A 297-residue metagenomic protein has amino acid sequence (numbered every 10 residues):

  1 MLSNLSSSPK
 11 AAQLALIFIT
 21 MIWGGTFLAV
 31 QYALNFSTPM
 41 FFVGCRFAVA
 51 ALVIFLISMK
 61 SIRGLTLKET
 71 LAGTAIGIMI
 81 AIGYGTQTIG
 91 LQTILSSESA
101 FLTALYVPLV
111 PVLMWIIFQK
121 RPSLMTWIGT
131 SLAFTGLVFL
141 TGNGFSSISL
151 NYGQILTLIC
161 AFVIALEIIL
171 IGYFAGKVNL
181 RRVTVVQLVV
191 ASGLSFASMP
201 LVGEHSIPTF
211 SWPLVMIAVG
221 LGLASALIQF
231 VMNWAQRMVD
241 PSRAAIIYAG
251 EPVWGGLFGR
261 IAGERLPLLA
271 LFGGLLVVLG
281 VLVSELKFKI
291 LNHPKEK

Functional and structural regions predicted by a protein language model:
M1-F41, I78, I82, T86 (+3 more regions): Glycine-/small-residue-enriched transmembrane alpha-helix faces in small-molecule transporters and effluxers
L2-L5, L14, R46-F47, G142-N143 (+2 more regions): C-terminal-most transmembrane helix of multi-pass membrane proteins
A11-A15, F41-L56, A75, M125-T135 (+5 more regions): Hydrophobic alpha-helical transmembrane segments of multi-pass integral membrane proteins, especially transporters
I22, T26-F27, F55-T103, L137-F139 (+1 more regions): Specific transmembrane alpha-helical segments of multi-pass solute transporters/efflux pumps, especially DMT/EamA
G24, L28, F55, G77 (+10 more regions): Hydrophobic/small/kink-forming positions within alpha-helical transmembrane segments of polytopic membrane proteins
A33, F42, R46, G90 (+8 more regions): Hydrophobic/aromatic residues within transmembrane alpha-helices of multi-pass small-molecule transporters
V53-I62, Y106-S131, V253-F272: C-terminal transmembrane-helix exit sites in multi-pass transporters
I54, T74-I76, I80, P122-G142 (+3 more regions): Hydrophobic transmembrane alpha-helices of multi-pass small-molecule transport proteins
